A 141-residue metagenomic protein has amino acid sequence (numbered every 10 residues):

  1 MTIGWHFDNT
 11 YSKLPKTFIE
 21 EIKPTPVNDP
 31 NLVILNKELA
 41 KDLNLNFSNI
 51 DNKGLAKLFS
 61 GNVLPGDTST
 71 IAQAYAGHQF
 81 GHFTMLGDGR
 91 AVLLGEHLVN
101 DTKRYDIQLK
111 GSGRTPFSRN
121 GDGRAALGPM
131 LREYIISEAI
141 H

Functional and structural regions predicted by a protein language model:
M1, I19-E21, N46: Polar low-complexity intrinsically disordered regions
M1-L14: Charged, compositionally biased N-terminal leader segments and the immediate start of the first structured element
K13-T17, E21, V27-L39: N-terminal alpha-helical transmembrane segments of multi-pass membrane transport and channel/translocase proteins
D29-L32, E38-I50, L55, S60-H141: Conserved ATP-binding subdomain of kinase catalytic cores across diverse folds
